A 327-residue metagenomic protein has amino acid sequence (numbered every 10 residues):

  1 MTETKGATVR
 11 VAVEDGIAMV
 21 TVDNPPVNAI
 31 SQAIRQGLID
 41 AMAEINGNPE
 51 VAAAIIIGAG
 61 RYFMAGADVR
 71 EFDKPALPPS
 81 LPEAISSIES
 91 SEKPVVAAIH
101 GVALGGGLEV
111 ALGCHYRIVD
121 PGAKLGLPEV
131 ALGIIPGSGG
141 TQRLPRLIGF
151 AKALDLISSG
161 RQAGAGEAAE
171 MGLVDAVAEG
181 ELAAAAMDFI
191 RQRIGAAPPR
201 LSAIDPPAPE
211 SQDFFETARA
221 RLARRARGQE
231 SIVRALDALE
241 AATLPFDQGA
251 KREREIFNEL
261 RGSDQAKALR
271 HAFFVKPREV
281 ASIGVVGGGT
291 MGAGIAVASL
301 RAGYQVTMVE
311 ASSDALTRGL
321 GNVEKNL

Functional and structural regions predicted by a protein language model:
M1-A59, E83-S86: Conserved CoA-thioester-binding segment of acyl-CoA-metabolizing enzymes
M1-V22, A65, E109, G113 (+3 more regions): Amphipathic alpha-helical segments at domain termini/boundaries
I39, V69-G101, G140-Q142, L147 (+1 more regions): An acidic, glycine-rich surface segment that forms the CoA-thioester-binding/catalytic face of crotonase-fold enzymes
I57-S87, A103, A131-I134, D314: Glycine- (often His-adjacent) and acidic-residue-rich active-site loop that binds/positions the CoA thioester
S87-L132, P136, G164, G287-T290 (+1 more regions): Glycine-rich beta-to-alpha active-site loop
H115-G137, V174-M187, V309-S313: Gly/Pro- and small hydrophobic-enriched strand-loop and loop-to-helix capping segments that sit at the rims
V275-N326: NAD(P)+-binding Rossmann beta1-loop-alpha1 motif at the extreme N-terminus of oxidoreductases
